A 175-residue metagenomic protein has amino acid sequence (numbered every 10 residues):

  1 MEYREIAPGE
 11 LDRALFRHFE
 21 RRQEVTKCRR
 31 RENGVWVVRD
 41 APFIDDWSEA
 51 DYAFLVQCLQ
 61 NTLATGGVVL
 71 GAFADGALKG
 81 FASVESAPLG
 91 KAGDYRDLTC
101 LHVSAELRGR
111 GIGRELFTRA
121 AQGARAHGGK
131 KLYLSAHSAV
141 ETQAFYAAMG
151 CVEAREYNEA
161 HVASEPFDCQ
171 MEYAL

Functional and structural regions predicted by a protein language model:
A7, S83, E156-N158: Short clusters of small/polar residues that mark proteolytic maturation junctions
E10-L11, H18-D94, T99, S104 (+2 more regions): Acetyl-CoA-dependent GNAT
C100-V103, G109-Q122, A147-A148: Conserved acetyl-CoA-binding loop-helix of GNAT-fold acetyltransferases
G113, F117, A139-T142, E159-E165: Short glycine/proline-centered loop/turn elements that form peptide/ligand docking sites
A124-H137: Conserved GNAT acetyl-CoA-binding A-motif
Y133, V152-C169: Conserved catalytic-core motifs of GNAT/GCN5-like acyltransferases
